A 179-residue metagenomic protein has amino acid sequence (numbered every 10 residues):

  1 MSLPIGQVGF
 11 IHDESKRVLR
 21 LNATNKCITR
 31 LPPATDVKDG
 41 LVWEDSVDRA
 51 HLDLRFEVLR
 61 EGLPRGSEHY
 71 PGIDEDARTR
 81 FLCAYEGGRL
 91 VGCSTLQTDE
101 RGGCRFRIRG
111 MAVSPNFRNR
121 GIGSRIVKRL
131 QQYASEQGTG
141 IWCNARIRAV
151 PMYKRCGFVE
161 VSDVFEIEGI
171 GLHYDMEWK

Functional and structural regions predicted by a protein language model:
I5, R55, Y153, F158: Conserved active-site tyrosine of GNAT-family acetyltransferases
D13-E14, A23: Short hydrophobic alpha-helical segments enriched in small aliphatic residues
L21-G87: Short amphipathic alpha-helix that is part of the acyltransferase structural core
D76-R78, G102, I167-L172: Short acidic/glycine-enriched loop/turn segments that link adjacent beta-strands
C83, R89-D99, R105-A112: Conserved beta-strand in the GNAT
V113, N119-Q132: Conserved acetyl-CoA-binding loop-helix of GNAT-fold acetyltransferases
A134-R146: Conserved GNAT acetyl-CoA-binding A-motif
W142, V159-D175: Conserved catalytic-core motifs of GNAT/GCN5-like acyltransferases
